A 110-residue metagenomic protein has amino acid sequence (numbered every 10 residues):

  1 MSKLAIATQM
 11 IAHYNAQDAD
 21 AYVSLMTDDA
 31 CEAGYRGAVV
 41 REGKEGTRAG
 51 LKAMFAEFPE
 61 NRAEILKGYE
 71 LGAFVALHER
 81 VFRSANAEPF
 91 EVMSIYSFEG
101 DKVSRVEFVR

Functional and structural regions predicted by a protein language model:
M1-D18, L25: Short, aromatic-enriched amphipathic alpha-helices that serve as compact interaction elements
K3, A7, A19, K44-R48 (+1 more regions): A structural signal for well-ordered alpha-helical scaffolds and beta->alpha junctions
K3-L4, R36, H78-E79: A short, structure-level motif marking secondary-structure boundaries and short turns
H13-Y14, Y22, Y35, Y69 (+1 more regions): Sequence-level detector for tyrosine residue identity
D18, M26, V39, A73 (+1 more regions): Generic alpha-helical secondary structure signal
D20, S24-L66: A solvent-exposed, acidic/Ser-Thr-rich amphipathic alpha-helical stretch
R48-R110: A beta-strand edge to alpha-helix "cap/lid" segment located at domain peripheries
